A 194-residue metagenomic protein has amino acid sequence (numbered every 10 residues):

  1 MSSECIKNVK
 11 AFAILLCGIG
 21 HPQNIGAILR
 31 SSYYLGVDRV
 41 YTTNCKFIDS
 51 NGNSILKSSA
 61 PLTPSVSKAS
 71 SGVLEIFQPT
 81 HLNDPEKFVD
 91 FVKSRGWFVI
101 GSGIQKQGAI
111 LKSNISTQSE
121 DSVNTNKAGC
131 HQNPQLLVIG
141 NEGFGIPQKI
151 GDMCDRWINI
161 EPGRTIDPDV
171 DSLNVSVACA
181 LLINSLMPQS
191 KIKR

Functional and structural regions predicted by a protein language model:
M1-E120: RNA substrate-binding interface of SAM-dependent RNA methyltransferases
I19-G20, N141-G145, L181-I183: A short, hydrophobic secondary-structure junction motif
Y33-Y34, L62-V73, Q148-R194: Structured adenosyl-cofactor binding patch, chiefly the S-adenosyl-L-methionine
N51, K57, E86-K87, S94-G96 (+4 more regions): N-terminal regions of ATP-driven nucleic-acid and macromolecular assemblies, encompassing P-loop NTP-binding domains
I76, V89, Q132-L136, D155 (+1 more regions): A generic structural signal for ordered secondary structure
I100-V175: Active-site/ligand-binding-proximal alpha/beta "capping" segment
